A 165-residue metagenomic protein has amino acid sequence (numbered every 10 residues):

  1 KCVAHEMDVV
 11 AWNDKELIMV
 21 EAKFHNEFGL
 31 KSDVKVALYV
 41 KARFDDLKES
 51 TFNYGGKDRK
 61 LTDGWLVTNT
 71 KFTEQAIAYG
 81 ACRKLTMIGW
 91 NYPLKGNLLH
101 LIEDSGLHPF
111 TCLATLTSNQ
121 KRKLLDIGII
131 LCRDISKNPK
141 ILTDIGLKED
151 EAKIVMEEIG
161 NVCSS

Functional and structural regions predicted by a protein language model:
K1-P109, Q120, L125-G128: Intrinsically disordered, low-complexity Ser/Thr/Pro/Gly-rich regulatory segments
L99, E103-S165: C-terminal extensions
